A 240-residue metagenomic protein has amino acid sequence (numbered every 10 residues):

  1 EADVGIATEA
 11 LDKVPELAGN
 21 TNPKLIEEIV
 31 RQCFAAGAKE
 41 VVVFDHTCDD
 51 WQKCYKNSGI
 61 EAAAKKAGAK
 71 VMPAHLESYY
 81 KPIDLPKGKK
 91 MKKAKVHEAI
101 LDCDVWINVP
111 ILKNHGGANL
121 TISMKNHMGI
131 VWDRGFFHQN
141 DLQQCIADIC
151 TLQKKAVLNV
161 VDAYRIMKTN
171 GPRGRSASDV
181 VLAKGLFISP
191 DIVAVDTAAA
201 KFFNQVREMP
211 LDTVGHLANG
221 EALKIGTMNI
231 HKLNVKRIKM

Functional and structural regions predicted by a protein language model:
E1-M240: N-terminal and secondary-structure boundary signal
